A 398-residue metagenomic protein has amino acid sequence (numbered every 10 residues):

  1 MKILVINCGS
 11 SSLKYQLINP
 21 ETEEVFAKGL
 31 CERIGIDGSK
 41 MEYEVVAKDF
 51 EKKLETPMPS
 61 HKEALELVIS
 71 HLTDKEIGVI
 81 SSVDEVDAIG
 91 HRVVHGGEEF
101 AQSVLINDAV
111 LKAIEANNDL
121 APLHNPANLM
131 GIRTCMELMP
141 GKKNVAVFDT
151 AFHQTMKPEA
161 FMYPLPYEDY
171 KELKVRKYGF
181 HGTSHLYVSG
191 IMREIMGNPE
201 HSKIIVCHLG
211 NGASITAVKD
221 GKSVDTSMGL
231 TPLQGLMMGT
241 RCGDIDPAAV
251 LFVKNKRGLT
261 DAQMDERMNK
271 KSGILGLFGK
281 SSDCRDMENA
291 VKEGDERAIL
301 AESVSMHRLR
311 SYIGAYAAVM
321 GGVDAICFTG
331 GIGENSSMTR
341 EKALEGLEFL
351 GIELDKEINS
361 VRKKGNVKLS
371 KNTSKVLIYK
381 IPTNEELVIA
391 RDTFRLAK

Functional and structural regions predicted by a protein language model:
I3, S12-M58, G229: Short glycine-rich, Thr/Ser-proximal phosphate-binding strand/loop in the N-terminal lobe of ATP-dependent enzymes
G9, H91-V94, L209, V323 (+1 more regions): Glycine-rich beta-strand-to-loop/alpha-helix junction loops that act as flexible
H71-V86, M192-N198, I313-D324: Phosphate/pyrophosphate-binding loops at sites that engage ATP/ADP/AMP, CoA/4′-phosphopantetheine, polyphosphate
L72, E76-H124, V145, F152-A160: Short beta-strand-loop/turn "lid" adjacent to the catalytic site in phosphate-handling enzymes
F152-K256: Glycine-rich phosphate-binding loop of actin/hexokinase-like ATP-binding domains
K219, V224-T260, E266, G330-V361: Catalytic phosphate/nucleotide-handling subdomain of diverse soluble enzymes
E266, G273-L277, C284-V319: Adenine-nucleotide phosphate-binding core of ATP-dependent small-molecule kinases
I299, S303-V319, G333-K398: Internal helix-turn-beta structural module
